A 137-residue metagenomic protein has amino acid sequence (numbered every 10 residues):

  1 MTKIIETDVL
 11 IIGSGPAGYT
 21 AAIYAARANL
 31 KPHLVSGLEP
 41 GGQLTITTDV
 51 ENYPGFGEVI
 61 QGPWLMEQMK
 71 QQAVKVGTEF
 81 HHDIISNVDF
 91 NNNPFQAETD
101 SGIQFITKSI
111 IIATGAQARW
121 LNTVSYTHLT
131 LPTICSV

Functional and structural regions predicted by a protein language model:
M1-I12, H33, F80-L129: FAD-binding core/adjacent interface of flavoenzyme oxidoreductases
T2, T45-Q104: N-terminal Rossmann-like dinucleotide/flavin-binding domain of flavoprotein oxidoreductases that bind FAD/FMN
V9-P32: N-terminal Rossmann-like FAD-binding beta1-loop-alpha1 element of flavoenzymes
A17, E39-P40, Q117: Conserved Rossmann-like nucleotide-cofactor binding loop
A21, M69, T127: Aromatic/hydrophobic pocket-lining residues that form π-stacking "cages" and hydrophobic walls in ligand
A22-I23, I46, N122-S125: Short amphipathic alpha-helical segments
A28-Q43: Glycine-rich FAD pyrophosphate-binding loop
H128-V137: Single conserved hydrophobic/aromatic residue that forms the stacking wall/gate of nucleotide- or nucleobase-binding
